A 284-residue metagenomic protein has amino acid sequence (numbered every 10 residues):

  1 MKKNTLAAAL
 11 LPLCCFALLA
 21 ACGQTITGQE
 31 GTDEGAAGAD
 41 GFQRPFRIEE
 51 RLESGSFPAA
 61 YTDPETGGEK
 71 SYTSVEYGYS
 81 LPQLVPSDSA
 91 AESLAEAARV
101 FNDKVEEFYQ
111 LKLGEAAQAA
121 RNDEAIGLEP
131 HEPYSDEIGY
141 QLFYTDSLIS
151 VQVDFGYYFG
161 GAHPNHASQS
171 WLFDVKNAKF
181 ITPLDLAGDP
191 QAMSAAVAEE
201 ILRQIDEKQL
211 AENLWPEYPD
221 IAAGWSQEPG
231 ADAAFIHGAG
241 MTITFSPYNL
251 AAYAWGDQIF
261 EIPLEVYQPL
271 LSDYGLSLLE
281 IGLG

Functional and structural regions predicted by a protein language model:
M1-L10: Bacterial N-terminal signal peptides that target proteins for export
L18-A21: C-terminal motif of bacterial Sec signal peptides marking the signal peptidase cleavage site
G23-G284: Compositionally biased intrinsically disordered regions enriched in Thr/Gly
